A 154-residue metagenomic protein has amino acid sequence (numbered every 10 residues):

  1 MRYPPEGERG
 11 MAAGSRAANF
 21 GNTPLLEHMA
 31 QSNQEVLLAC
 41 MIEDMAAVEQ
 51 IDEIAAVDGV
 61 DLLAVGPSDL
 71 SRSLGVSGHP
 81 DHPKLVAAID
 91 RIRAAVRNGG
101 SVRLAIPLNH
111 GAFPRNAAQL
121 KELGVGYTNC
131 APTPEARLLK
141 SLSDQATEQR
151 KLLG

Functional and structural regions predicted by a protein language model:
M1-G154: Expand to "…catalyze enediolate/carbanion chemistry for C-C bond making/breaking, isomerization, decarboxylation
